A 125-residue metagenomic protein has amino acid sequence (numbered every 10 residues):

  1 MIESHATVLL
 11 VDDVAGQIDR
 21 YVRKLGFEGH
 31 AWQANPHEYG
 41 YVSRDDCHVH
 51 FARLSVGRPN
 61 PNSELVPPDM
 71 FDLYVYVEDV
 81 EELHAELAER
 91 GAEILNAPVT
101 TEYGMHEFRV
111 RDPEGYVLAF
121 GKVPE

Functional and structural regions predicted by a protein language model:
M1-V8, E28-E78, E82-R111, K122-E125: Vicinal oxygen chelate
L10-D13: Conserved beta-strand-loop-alpha-helix junction that forms the acyl-donor binding cleft
Q17-V22, L87, D112-G115: Conserved active-site tyrosine of GNAT-family acetyltransferases
